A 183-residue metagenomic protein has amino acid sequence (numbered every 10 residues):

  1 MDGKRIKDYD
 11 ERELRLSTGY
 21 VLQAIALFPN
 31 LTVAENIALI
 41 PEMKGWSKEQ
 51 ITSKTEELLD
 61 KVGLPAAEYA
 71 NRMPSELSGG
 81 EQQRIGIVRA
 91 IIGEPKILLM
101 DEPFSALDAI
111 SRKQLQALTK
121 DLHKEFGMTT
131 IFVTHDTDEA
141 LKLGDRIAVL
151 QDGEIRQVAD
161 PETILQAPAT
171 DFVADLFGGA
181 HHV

Functional and structural regions predicted by a protein language model:
A34-E42, T52, E56: Short helical segment in ABC ATPase nucleotide-binding domains corresponding to the A-loop/adjacent helical element
E49-E68, D121: Conserved ABC ATPase "signature" region
R72-L77, E81: Conserved ABC ATPase signature
E94: Conserved catalytic motifs of ABC-family nucleotide-binding domains
L98-D101: Catalytic Walker B motif of ABC-type/P-loop ATPase nucleotide-binding domains
V158-A159, A167: ABC ATPase "signature
